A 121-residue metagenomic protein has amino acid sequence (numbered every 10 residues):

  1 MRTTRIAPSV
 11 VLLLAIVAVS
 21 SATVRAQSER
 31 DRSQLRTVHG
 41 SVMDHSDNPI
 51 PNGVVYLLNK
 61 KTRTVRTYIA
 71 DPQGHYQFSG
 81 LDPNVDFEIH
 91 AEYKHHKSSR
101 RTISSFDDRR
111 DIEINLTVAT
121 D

Functional and structural regions predicted by a protein language model:
V17-T37, S41-S46, T102, T117-T120: Beta-strand-rich domain onsets/edges
R36-V38, H45-N59, N84: Short, ordered, surface-exposed loop/turn motifs in non-cytosolic proteins
K61-H75: Short, acidic Ser/Thr/Gly-rich low-complexity loop/linker segments typical of extracellular and cell-surface proteins
F78-V85: Short Pro-Gly-centered beta-turn/loop motif in secreted/extracellular proteins
H90-T102: A short, solvent-exposed loop/turn motif at the edges and junctions of modular extracellular/periplasmic domains
